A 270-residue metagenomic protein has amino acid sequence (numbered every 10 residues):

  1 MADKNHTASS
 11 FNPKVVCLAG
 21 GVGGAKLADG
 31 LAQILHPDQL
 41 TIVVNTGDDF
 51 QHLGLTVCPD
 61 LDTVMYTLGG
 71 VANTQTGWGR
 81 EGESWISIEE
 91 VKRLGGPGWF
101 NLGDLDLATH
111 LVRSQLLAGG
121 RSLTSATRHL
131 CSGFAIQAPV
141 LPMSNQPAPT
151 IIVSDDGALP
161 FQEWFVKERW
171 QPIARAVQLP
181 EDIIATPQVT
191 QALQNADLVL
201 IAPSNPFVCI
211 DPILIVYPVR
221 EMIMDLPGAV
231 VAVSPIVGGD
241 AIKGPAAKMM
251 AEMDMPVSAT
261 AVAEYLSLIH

Functional and structural regions predicted by a protein language model:
F11-V15: Extreme N-terminal starter segment of soluble prokaryotic enzymes
H36-D38, L226-V230: A short helix->loop->beta-strand "cap" motif at the edges of active sites that frequently abuts
V44-Q178: Electropositive, gly/pro-rich neighborhoods at or near active sites that engage anionic ligands
P59-L68, A241-V262: Acidic, Ser/Thr-rich peripheral helices and adjacent loops at domain boundaries
I173-L193, I215: Active-site glycine-rich loop that binds ribose-phosphate moieties when present
A196: An anion/phosphate-binding loop that grips the pyrophosphate of nucleotide cofactors and donors
P212-R220: Charged helix-capping and loop-helix junction motifs
H270: Conserved small/polar residues in nucleotide/adenosyl-binding loops
